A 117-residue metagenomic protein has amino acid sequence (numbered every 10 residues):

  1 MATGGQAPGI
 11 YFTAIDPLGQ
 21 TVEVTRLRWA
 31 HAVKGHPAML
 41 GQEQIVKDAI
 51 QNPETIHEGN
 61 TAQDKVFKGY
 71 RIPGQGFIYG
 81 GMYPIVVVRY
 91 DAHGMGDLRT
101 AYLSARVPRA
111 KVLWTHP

Functional and structural regions predicted by a protein language model:
M1-P117: Ribonuclease/tRNase effector modules and their secretory precursors
